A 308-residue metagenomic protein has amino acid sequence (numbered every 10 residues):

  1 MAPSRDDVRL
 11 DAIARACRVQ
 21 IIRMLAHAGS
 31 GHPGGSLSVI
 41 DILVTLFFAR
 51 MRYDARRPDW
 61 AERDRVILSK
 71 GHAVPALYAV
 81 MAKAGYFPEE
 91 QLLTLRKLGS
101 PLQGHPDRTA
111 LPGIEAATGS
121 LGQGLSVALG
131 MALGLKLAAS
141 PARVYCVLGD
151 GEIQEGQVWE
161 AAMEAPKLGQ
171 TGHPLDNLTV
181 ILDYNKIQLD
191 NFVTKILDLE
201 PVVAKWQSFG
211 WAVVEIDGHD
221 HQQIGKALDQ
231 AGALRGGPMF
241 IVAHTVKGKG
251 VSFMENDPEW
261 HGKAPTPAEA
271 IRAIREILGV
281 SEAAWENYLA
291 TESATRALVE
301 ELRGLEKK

Functional and structural regions predicted by a protein language model:
M1-C17: N-terminal hydrophobic or amphipathic helices/low-complexity stretches enriched in small/hydrophobic/Pro/Gly
A14-S30, D183-N185: N-terminal capping segment at the start of a domain
I21-M24, S36-L168: Cofactor-binding active-site loop characterized by glycine-rich and histidine/acidic residues
D64-V66, A142-C146, L178, G237-T245: Generic beta-sheet signal
P75, I153-Q154, I187-Q188, K247-S252: Short, active-site-adjacent cap segments at secondary-structure transitions
A84, I196, E255-E259: Short secondary-structure boundary/capping segments
G113, A117-S120, L125-L234: Thiamine diphosphate
H221-K308: Glycine/aspartate-rich loop-and-adjacent alpha/beta segment that forms the canonical ThDP
